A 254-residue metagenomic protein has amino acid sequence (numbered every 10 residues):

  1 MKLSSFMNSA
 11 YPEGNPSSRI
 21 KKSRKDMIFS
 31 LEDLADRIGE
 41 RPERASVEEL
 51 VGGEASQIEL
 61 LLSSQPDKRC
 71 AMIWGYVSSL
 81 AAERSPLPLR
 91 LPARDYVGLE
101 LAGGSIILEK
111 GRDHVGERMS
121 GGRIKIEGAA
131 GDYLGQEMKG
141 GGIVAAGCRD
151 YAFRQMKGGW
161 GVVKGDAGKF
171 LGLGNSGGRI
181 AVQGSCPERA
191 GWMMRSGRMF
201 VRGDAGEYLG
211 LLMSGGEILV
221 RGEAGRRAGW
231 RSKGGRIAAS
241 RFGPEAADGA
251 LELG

Functional and structural regions predicted by a protein language model:
M1-R195, D204-E207, L211, E223-R226 (+1 more regions): Charge-rich, low-hydrophobicity low-complexity segments
